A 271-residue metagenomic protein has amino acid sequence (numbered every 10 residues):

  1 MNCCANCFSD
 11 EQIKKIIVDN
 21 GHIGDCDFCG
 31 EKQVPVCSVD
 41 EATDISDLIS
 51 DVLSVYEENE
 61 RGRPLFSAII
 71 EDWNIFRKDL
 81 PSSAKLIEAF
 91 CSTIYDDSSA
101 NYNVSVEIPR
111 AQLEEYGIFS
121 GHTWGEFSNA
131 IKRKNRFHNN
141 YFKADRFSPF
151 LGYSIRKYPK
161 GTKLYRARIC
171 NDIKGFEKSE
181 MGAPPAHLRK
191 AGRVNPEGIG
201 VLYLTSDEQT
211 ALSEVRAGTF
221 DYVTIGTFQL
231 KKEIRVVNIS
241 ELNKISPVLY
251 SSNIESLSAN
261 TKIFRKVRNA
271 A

Functional and structural regions predicted by a protein language model:
M1-G161, R166-N195, G218-A271: Active-site and NAD+-binding cores of ADP-ribose-processing enzymes
G161, T205-Q209: Conserved structured core elements
I199-L204: A short, exposed loop/beta-hairpin motif centered on an aromatic-Gly-Thr core
E208-T219: Short active-site loop/helix that positions an aromatic residue
